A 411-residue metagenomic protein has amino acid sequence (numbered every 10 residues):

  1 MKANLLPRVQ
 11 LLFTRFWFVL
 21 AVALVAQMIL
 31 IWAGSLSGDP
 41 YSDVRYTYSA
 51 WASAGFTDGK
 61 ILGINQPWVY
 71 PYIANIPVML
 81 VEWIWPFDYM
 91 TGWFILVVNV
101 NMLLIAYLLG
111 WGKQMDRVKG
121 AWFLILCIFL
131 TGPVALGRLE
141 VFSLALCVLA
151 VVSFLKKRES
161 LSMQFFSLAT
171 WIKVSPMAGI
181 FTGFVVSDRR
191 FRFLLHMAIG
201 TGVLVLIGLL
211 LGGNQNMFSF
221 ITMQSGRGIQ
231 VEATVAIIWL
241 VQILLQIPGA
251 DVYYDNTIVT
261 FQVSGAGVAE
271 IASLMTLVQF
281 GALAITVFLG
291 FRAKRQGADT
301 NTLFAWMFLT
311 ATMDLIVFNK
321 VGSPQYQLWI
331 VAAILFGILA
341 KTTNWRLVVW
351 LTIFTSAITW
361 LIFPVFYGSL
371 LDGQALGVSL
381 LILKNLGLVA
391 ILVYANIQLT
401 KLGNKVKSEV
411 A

Functional and structural regions predicted by a protein language model:
K2-T222, I271-A411: Multi-pass membrane glycosyltransferase architecture that uses lipid-linked
A50-T57, I64-D88, I229-A266: Short hydrophobic/aromatic helix or loop-helix immediately within or flanking a transmembrane segment in polytopic
G226: Polar, low-complexity loop segments and adjacent catalytic/binding residues used for recognizing and processing sugar
